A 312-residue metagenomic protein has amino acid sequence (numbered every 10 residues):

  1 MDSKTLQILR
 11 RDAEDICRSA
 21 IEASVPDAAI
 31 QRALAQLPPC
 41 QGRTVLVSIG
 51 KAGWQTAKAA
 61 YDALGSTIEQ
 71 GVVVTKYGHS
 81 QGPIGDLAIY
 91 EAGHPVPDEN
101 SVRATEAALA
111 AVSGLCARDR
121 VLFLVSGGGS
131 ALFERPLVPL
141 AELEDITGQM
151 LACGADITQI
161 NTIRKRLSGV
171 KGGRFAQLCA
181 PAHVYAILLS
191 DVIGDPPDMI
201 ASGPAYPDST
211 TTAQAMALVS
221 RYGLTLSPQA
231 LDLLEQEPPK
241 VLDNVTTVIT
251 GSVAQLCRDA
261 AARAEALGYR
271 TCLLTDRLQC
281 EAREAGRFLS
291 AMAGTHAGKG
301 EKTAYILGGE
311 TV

Functional and structural regions predicted by a protein language model:
M1-V45, W54-G65, Q70, P95-A117 (+2 more regions): N-terminal glycine-/serine-/threonine-rich phosphate-binding loop
L37-Q41, L64-S66, Q81-G82, S113-R118 (+8 more regions): Solvent-exposed alpha-helices and their adjacent loops that cap or buttress functional pockets in soluble metabolic
V47-I49, V72-T75, L122-G127, Y185-V192 (+2 more regions): Short beta-strand segments
A59-E69, D86-I89, L109, S113 (+3 more regions): A glycine- and small-aliphatic-rich helix-loop capping segment at beta-alpha/alpha-beta transitions that lines
V74-R118, T158-Q159, I163-R164: Glycine-rich oxoanion-binding loops at beta->alpha junctions
P139-T225: Internal gly/pro-rich beta-alpha loop/helix module that stabilizes soluble enzyme cofactors or their anionic handles
A182-Y185, P207-F288, T295: Accessory alpha-helical/coil subdomains and C-terminal extensions that flank or cap enzyme catalytic cores
